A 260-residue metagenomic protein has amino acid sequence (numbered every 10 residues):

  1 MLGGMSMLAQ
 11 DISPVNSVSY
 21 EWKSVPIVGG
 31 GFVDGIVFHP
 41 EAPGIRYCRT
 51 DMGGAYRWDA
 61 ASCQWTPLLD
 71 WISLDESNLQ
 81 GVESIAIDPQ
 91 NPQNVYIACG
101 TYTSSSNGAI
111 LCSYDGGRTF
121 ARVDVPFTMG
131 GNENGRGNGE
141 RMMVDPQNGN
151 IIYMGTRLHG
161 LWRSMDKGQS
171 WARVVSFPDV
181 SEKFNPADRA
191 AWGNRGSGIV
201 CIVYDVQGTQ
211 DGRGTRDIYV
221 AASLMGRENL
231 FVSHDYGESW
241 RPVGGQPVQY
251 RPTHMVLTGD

Functional and structural regions predicted by a protein language model:
M1-G4: Bacterial N-terminal signal peptides
M7-D260: Extracellular glycan-interacting surfaces
